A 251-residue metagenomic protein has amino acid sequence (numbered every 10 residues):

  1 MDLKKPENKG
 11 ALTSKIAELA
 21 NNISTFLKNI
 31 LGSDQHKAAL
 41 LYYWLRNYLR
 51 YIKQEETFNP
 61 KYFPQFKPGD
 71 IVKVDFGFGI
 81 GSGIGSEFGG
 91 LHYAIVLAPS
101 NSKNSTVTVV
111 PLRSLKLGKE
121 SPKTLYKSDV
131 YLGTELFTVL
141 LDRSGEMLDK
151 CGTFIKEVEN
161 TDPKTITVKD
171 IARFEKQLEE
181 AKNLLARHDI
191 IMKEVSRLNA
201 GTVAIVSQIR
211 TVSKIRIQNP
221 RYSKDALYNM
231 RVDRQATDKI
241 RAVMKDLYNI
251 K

Functional and structural regions predicted by a protein language model:
M1-L49, Q54-E56, K61-P64, S121-K251: C-terminal terminal-subdomain/extension
G79-L91: Short, Lys/Arg- and Gly-enriched loop/turn segments at beta-strand edges
G89-P99: Short beta-strand-centered aromatic/proline hotspots
H92, N104-V110: Short aromatic-glycine-enriched beta-strand elements
P99-S105, K116, T211: Short, conserved beta-turn/loop elements at beta-strand boundaries and strand-helix junctions
